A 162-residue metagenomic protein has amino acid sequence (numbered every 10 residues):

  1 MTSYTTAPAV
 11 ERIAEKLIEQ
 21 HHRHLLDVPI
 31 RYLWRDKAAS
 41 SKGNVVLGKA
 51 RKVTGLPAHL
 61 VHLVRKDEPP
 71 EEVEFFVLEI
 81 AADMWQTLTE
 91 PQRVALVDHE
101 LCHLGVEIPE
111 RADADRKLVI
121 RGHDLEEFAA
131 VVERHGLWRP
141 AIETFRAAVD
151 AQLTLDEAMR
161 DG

Functional and structural regions predicted by a protein language model:
M1-I30, W34-P91, E107-G162: Metalloprotease/metallohydrolase-associated module, dominated by Zn2+-dependent proteases
A95-E107: Active-site recognition of the HExxH zinc-binding catalytic motif
